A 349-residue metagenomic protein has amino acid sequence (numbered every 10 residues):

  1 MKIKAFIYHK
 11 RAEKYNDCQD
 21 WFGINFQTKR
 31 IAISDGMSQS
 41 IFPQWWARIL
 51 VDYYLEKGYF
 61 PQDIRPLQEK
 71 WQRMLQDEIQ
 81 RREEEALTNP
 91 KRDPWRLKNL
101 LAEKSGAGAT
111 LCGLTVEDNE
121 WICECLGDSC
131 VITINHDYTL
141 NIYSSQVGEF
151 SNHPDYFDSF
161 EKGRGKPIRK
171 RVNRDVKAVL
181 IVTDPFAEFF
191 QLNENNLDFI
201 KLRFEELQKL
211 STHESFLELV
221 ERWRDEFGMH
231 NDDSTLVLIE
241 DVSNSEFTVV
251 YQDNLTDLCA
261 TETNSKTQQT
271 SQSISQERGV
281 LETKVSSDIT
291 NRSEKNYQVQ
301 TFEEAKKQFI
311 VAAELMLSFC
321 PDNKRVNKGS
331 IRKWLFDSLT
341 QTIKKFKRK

Functional and structural regions predicted by a protein language model:
M1-K57, S129, D158-G163, I168-R169 (+1 more regions): N-terminal entry segment of metal-dependent catalytic domains or homologous docking segments
K2-N16, E85-K104, T133-R174, S211-H213 (+2 more regions): PP2C/PPM family metal-dependent serine/threonine protein phosphatase catalytic domain, recognizing the conserved
F26-Q27, V116-E120, G127, I134-Y138 (+1 more regions): Short acidic-glycine loop/turn motifs at beta-strand connectors
R30-A32, C125, V179-I181: Residue-level marker for buried hydrophobic side chains located in beta-strands that build the well-ordered beta-sheet
W45, H136-Y138, L192-N195: Short amphipathic alpha-helical segments
D52-P90, E194, D198-L219, W223: Helix-loop-helix
I64-I132, K166-N173, G228, L236: Catalytic core of PPM/PP2C metal-dependent serine/threonine phosphatase domains
K162-C320, R325-K349: C-terminal catalytic subdomain
